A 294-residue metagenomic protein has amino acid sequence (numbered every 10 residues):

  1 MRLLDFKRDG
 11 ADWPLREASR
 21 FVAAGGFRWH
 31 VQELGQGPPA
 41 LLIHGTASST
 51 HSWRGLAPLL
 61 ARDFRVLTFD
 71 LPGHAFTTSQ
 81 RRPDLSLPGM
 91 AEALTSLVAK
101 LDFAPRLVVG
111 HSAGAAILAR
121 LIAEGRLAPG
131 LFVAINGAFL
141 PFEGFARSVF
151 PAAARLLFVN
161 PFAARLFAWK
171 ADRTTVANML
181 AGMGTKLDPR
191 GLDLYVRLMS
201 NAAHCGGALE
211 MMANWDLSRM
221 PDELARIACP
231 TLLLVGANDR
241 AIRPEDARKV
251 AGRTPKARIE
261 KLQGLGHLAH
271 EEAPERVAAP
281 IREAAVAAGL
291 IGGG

Functional and structural regions predicted by a protein language model:
M1-A40, A61-F64, E92, A99-A104 (+2 more regions): Alpha/beta-hydrolase fold catalytic core
V22, Q32-L34, L67-V109, A113 (+1 more regions): Active-site loop/oxyanion-hole signature of alpha/beta-hydrolase fold enzymes
F27-F76: Conserved HGGG/HGGXW glycine-rich cap/lid loop of the alpha/beta-hydrolase fold
A123, P129-P161: Flexible "cap/lid" loop of the alpha/beta hydrolase fold
G144-S148, R165-A225: Conserved alpha/beta-hydrolase catalytic His-Asp/Glu region
I227, L233-V235: Short beta-strand/loop motif that positions the catalytic acidic residue of the alpha/beta-hydrolase fold
N238-I242: Acidic catalytic loop of the alpha/beta-hydrolase fold
L265-A278: Catalytic histidine-centered segment of alpha/beta-hydrolase-like enzymes
